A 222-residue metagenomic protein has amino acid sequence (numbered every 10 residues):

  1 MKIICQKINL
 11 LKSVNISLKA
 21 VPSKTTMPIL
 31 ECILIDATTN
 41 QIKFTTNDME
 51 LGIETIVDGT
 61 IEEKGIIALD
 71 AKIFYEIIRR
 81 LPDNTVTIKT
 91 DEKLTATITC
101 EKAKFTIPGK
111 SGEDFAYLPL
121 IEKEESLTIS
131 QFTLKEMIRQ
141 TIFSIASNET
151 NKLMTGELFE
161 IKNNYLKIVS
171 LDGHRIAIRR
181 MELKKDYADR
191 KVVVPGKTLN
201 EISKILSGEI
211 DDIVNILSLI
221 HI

Functional and structural regions predicted by a protein language model:
M1-I220: Structural preference for solvent-exposed beta-strand-turn elements and adjacent flexible terminal/loop segments within
